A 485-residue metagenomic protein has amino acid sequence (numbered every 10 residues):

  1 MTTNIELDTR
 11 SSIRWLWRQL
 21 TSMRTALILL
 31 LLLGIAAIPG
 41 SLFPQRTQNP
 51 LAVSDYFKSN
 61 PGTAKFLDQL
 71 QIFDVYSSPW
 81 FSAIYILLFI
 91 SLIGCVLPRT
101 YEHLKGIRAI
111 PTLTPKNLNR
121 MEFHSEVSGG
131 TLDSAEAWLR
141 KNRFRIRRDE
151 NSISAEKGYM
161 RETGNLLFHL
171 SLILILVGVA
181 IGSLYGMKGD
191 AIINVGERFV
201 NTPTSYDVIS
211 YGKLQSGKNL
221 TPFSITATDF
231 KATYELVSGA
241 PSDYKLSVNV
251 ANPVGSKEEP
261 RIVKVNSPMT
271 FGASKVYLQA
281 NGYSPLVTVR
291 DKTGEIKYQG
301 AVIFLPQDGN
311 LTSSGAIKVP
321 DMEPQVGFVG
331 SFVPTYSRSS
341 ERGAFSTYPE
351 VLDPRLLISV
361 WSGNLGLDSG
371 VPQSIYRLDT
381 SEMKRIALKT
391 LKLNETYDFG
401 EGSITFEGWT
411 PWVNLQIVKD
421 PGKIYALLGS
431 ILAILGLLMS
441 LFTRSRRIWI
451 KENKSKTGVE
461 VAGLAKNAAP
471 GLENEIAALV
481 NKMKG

Functional and structural regions predicted by a protein language model:
M1-G485: Solvent-exposed, non-transmembrane regions of integral membrane proteins
